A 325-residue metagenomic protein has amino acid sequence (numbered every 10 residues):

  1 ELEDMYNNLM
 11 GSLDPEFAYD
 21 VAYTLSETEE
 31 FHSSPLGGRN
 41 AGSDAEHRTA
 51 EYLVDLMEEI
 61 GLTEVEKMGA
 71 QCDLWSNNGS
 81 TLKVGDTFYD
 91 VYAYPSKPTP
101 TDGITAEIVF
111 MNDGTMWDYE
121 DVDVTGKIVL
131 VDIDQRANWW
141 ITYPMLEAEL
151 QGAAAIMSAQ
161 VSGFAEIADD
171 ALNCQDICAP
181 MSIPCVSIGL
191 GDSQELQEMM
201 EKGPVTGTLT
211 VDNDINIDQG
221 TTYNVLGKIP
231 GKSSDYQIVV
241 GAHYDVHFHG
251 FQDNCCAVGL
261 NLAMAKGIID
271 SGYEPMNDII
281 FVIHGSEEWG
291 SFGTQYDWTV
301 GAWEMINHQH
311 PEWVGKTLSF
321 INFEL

Functional and structural regions predicted by a protein language model:
L2-L9, D14-A22, A45-L56, W140-P144 (+7 more regions): Stable alpha-helical elements in mature extracytoplasmic
D4-L13, F31-H47, F110-G114, L130-M145 (+4 more regions): Second-shell loop/turn segments in exported
L13, E120-V124, P144-I156, D170-I177 (+1 more regions): Mature extracellular/periplasmic domains of secretome proteins
P15-E16, D20-Y23, E27-I128, Q135: Noncatalytic luminal/extracellular "stalk/propeptide" segments of secretory-pathway proteins
F17-S26, E66-K67, F110, I128-D132 (+6 more regions): Structural recognition of the beta-strand scaffold that forms the well-ordered cores of secreted hydrolase catalytic
T87-D121, Q175-Q252, A263-Y273: Soluble metallo-hydrolase cores and metallopeptidase-like ectodomains found primarily in the secretory/periplasmic
M116-A165: A conserved hydrophobic secondary-structure block that centers on an alpha-helix together with its immediately flanking
R136, I141, E147, N224 (+1 more regions): Acidic/histidine-rich catalytic neighborhood of metal-dependent amide-processing enzymes
